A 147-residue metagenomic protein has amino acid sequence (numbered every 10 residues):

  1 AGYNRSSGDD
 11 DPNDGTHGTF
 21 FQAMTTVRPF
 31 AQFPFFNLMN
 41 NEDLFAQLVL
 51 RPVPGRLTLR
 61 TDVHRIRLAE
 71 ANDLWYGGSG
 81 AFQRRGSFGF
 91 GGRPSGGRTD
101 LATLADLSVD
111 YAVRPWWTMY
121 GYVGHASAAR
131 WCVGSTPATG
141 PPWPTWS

Functional and structural regions predicted by a protein language model:
A1, A46-L50, L107-Y111, W146-S147: Residues on the lipid-exposed face of transmembrane beta-strands in outer-membrane beta-barrel proteins
G2-N4, R60-H64, L104, Y122-G124 (+1 more regions): Transmembrane beta-strands of outer-membrane beta-barrel proteins
G2-P94: Extracellular/periplasmic loop regions
F33-N37, P94-R98, W131-P137: Outer-membrane beta-barrel domain signature
N40-L44, T99-A105, A138-P144: Residues that define the transmembrane beta-barrel architecture of outer-membrane proteins
G55-L59, P115-G121: Repeated loop/turn-to-beta-strand initiation elements of outer-membrane beta-barrel proteins
G78-R84, F90, T103, G121 (+1 more regions): C-terminal beta-sandwich/jelly-roll accessory domains of carbohydrate-active enzymes
S127-S147: Low-complexity basic/metal-binding stretches
